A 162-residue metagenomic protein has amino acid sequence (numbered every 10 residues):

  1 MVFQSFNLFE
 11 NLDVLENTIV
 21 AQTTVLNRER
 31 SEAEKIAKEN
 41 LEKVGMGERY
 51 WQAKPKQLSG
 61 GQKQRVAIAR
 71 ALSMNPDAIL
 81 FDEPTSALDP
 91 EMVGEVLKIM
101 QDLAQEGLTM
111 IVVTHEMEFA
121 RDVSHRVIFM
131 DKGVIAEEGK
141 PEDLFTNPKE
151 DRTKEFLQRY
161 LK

Functional and structural regions predicted by a protein language model:
I19, R30-R49: Conserved ABC ATPase "signature" region
K54-L58, Q62: Conserved ABC ATPase signature
I68: Hydrophobic anchor residue at the start of the ABC signature
N75: Conserved catalytic motifs of ABC-family nucleotide-binding domains
I79-D82: Catalytic Walker B motif of ABC-type/P-loop ATPase nucleotide-binding domains
E138-G139: ABC ATPase "signature
